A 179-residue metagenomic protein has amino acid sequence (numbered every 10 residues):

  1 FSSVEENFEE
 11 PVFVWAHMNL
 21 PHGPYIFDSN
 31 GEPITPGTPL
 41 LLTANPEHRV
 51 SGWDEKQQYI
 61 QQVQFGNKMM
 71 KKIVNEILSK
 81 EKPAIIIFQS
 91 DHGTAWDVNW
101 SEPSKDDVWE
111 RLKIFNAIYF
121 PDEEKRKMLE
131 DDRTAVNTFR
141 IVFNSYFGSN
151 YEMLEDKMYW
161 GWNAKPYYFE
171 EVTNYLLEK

Functional and structural regions predicted by a protein language model:
F1-K179: Catalytic domains that recognize anionic headgroups
